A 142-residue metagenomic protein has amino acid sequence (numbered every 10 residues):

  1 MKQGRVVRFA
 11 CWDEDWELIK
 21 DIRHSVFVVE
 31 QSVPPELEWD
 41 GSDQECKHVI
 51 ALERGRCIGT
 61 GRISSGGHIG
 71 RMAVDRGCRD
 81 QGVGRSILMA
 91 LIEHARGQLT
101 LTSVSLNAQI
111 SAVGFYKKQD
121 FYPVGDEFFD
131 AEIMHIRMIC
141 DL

Functional and structural regions predicted by a protein language model:
M1-E38, H48, E53-R56: Short amphipathic alpha-helix that is part of the acyltransferase structural core
R23, Y116, F121: Conserved active-site tyrosine of GNAT-family acetyltransferases
E36-G41, D126-F128: Short, solvent-exposed loop/turn elements at beta->coil junctions and helix N-caps that rim active or binding pockets
Q44-E45: Short, small/polar residue-rich loop motifs at catalytic or cofactor-binding pockets
I50, G55-A73: Conserved beta-strand in the GNAT
C78, G82-L91: Conserved acetyl-CoA pyrophosphate-binding loop and the N-cap/start of the following alpha-helix in GNAT-like
A95-Q109: Conserved GNAT acetyl-CoA-binding A-motif
Q109, F129-L142: C-terminal "cap" of GNAT-fold acetyltransferases
